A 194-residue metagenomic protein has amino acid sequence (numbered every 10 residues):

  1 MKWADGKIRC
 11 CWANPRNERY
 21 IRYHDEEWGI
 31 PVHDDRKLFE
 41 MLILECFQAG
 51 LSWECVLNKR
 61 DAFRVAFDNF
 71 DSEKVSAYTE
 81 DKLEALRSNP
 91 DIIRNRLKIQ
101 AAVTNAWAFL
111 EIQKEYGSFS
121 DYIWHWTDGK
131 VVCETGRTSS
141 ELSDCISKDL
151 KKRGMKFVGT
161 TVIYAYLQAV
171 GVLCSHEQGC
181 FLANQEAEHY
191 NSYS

Functional and structural regions predicted by a protein language model:
M1-S194: HhH-family (HhH-GPD) DNA N-glycosylase catalytic core used in base-excision repair
